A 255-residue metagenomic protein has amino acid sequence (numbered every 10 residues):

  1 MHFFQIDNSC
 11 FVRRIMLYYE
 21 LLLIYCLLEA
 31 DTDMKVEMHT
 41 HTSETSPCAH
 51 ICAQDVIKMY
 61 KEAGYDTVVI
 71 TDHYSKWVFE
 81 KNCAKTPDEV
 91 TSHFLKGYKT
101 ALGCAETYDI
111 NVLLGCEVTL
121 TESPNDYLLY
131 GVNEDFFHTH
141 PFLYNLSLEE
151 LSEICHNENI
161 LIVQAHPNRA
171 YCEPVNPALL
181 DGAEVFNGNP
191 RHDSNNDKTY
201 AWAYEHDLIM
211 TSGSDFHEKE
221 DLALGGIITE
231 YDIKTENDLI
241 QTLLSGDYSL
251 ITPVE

Functional and structural regions predicted by a protein language model:
L17-M38, T42, A53-K58, T121-F136 (+1 more regions): Charged catalytic cores and adjacent phosphate/nucleic-acid-binding surfaces used for phosphate/nucleic-acid chemistry
Y19-L114, T119-T121, A178, E220 (+1 more regions): An N-terminally biased module of ancient metal coordination in phosphate/nucleic-acid-related enzymes
K35, L102-E106, S147-L161, T199-Y204: Surface-exposed amphipathic alpha-helices with a cationic face
V69-I70, Q164, E184: Conserved beta-strand positions in the central sheet of alpha/beta enzyme cores
N125-E158: Binuclear metal-dependent hydrolase catalytic cores centered on His/Asp/Glu-rich metal-binding motifs
